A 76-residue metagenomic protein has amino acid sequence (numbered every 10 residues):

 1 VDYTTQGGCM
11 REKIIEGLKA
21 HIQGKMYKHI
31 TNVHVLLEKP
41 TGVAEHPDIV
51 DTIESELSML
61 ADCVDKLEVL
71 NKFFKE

Functional and structural regions predicted by a protein language model:
V1-C9: Short, Lys/Arg-enriched N-terminal segments with co-localized hydrophobic residues within the first ~10-30 amino acids
M10-E76: Extended, charge-rich alpha-helical interface modules
